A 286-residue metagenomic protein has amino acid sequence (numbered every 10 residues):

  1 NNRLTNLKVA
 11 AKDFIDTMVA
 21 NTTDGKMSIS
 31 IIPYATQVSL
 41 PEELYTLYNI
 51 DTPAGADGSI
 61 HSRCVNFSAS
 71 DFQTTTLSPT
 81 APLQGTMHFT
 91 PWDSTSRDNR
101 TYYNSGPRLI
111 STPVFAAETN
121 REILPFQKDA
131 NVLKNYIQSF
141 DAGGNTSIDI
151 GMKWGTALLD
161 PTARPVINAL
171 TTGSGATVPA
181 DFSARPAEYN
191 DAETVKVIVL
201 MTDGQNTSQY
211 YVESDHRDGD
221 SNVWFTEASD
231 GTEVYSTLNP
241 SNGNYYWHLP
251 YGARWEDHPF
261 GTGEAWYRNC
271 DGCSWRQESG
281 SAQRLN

Functional and structural regions predicted by a protein language model:
N1-A10, L200-T207: MIDAS-like acidic motif and immediate structural context at the N-terminus of von Willebrand factor A/I domains
R3-N21, K26: An active-site-proximal "capping" alpha-helix that borders the catalytic cofactor pocket
L7, I31, G155: Residue-level signature of catalytic and energy-coupling elements of molecular machines, predominantly ATP/GTP-dependent
D24-I29, E193-V197: Loop/turn elements at helix/coil->beta-strand transitions in domains of secreted/extracellular proteins
I32-Q37: Short loop/turn motifs enriched for small/polar and acidic residues
L40-V132, Y136-N286: Acidic, Ser/Thr/Gly/Pro-rich low-complexity segments that form flexible
